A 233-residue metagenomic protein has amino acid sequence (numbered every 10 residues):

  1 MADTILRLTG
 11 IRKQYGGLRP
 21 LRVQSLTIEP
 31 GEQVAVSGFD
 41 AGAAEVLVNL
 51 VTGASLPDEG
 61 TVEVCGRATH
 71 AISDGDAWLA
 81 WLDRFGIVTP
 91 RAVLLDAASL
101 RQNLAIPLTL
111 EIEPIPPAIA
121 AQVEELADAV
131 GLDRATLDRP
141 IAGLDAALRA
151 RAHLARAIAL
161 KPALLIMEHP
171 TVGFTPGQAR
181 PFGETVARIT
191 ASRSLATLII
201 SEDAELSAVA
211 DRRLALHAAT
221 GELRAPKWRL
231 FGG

Functional and structural regions predicted by a protein language model:
T52: Helix-to-loop junction immediately C-terminal to a conserved catalytic motif
G60-A71: Conserved ABC transporter NBD signature motif
T69-F85: ABC ATPase NBD coupling module
R91, A97-L110: Q-loop/switch helix immediately C-terminal to the Walker
A105-A118, A129: ABC-type ATPase nucleotide-binding domains, specifically the catalytic core motifs of the NBD
A118-T136: Conserved ABC ATPase "signature" region
L154: Hydrophobic anchor residue at the start of the ABC signature
